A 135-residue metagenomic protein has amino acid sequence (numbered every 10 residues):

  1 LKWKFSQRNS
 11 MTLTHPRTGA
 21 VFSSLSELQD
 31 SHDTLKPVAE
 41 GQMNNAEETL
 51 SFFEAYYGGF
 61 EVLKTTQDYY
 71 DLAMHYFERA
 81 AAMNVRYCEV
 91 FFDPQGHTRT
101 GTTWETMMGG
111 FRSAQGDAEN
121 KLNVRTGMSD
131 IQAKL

Functional and structural regions predicted by a protein language model:
L1-L135: Metal-cofactor-binding active-site regions of metalloenzymes
